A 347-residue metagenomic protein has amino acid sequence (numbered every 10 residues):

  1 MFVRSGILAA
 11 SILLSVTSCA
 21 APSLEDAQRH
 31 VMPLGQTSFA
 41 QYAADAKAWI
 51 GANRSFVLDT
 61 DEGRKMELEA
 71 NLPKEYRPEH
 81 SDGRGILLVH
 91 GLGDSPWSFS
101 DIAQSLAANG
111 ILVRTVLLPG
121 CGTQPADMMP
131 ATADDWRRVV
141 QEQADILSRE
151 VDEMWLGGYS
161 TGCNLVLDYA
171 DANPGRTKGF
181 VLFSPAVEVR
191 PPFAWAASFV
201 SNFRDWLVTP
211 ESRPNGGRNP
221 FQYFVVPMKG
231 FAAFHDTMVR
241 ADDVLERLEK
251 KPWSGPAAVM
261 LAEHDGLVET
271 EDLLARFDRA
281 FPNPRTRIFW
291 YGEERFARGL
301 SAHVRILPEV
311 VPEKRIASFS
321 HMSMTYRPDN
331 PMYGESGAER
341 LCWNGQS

Functional and structural regions predicted by a protein language model:
P33-S81: N-terminal cap/lid segment of alpha/beta-hydrolase-fold proteins
E69-C121: Short, surface-exposed "cap/lid" segments of acyl-processing enzymes
E75-H80, Q222-S347: Serine-hydrolase catalytic core
T123-E150, W155: Catalytic nucleophile-loop/oxyanion-hole region of alpha/beta-hydrolase and closely related hydrolase-like folds
G158-G162, V166: Gly/Ala-rich beta-loop-alpha elbow adjacent to hydrolase catalytic centers
V181-P191: Active-site nucleophile loop of the alpha/beta-hydrolase fold
